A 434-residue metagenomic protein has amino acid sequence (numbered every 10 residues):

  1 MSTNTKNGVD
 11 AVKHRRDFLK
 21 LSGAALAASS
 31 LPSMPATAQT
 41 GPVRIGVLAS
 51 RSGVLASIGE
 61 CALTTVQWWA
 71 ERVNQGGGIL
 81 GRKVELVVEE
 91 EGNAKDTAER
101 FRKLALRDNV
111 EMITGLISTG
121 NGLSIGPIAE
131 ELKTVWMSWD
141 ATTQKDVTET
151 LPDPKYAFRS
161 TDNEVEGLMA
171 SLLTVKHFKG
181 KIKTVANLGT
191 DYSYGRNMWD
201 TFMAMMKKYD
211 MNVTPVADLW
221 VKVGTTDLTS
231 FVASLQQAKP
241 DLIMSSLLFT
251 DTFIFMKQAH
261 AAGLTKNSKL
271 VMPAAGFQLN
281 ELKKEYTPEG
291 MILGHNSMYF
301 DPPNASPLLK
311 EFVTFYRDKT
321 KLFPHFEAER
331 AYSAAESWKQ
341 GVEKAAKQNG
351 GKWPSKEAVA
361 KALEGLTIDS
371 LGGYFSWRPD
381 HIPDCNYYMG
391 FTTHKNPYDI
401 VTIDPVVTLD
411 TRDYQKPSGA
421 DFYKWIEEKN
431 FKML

Functional and structural regions predicted by a protein language model:
M1-D17, L21-P32: N-terminal secretory signal peptides
A11-V12, S33-R51: C-terminal segment of N-terminal export signals and the immediately downstream linker at the start of the mature
G46-T65, W69, E89-K95, I117-S118 (+3 more regions): Extracytoplasmic "Venus flytrap"
S57-T64, G77-T148, S160, L219-L228 (+1 more regions): Beta-alpha junction/loop-to-helix N-cap segments that form part of ligand/metal-binding clefts
V110-D218, K269-L293: Extracytoplasmic ligand/sensor domains, especially the bilobed periplasmic-binding protein
T119-E130, A233, P240-A262, A334-A335: Hydrophobic alpha-helical
T143, A259-S333, V342-N349, T392 (+1 more regions): Extracellular/periplasmic periplasmic-binding protein-like sensory domains
A345-A360: Short, charged, surface-exposed loops that flank catalytic or proteolytic processing sites
